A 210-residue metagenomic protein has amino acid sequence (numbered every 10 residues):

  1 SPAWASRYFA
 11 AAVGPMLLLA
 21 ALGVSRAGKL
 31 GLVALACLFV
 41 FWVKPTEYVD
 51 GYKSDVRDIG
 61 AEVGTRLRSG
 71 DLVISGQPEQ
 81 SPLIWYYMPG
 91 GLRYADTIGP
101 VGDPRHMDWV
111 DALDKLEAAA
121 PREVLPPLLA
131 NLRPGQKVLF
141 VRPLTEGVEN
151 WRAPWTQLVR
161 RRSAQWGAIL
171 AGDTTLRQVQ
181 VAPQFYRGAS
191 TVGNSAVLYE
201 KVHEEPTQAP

Functional and structural regions predicted by a protein language model:
S1-A27: Hydrophobic/aromatic-rich transmembrane helices and adjacent perimembrane loops
A5, V56-R57, R122-P126: Structural motif corresponding to alpha-helix initiation and N-cap regions
L18-P45: Signature aromatic-anchored transmembrane alpha helix within multi-pass, membrane-resident enzymes that catalyze glycan
A27, T65-G70, N131-G135: Glycine-rich phosphate-binding loop signature in dinucleotide/nucleotide-binding domains
L38-Y87, L92-V101, V110, D114-A119: Membrane-embedded, lumen/periplasm-facing catalytic core of multi-pass transferases that use lipid-linked donors
G102-P210: Aromatic/acidic, Gly/Pro-rich catalytic loop(s) in extracytoplasmic/lumenal soluble domains of multi-pass membrane
